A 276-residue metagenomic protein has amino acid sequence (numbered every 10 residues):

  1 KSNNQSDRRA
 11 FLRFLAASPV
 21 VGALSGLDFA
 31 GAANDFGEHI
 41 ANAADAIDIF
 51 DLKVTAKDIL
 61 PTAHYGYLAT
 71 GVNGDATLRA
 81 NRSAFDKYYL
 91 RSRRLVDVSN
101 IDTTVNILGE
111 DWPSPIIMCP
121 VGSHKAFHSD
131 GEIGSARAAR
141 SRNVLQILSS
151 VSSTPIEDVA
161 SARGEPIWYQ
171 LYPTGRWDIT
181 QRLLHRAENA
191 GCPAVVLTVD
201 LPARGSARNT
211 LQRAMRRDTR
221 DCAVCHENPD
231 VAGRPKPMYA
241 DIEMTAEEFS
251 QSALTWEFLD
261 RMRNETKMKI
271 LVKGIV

Functional and structural regions predicted by a protein language model:
K1-P19: N-terminal secretory signal peptides and thylakoid transit peptides that target proteins across membranes
F36-W112, A207, A214-L254: An N-cap/entry alpha-helix motif that binds or orients negatively charged groups
P61, M118, A139, L197 (+1 more regions): Conserved, mostly hydrophobic/aromatic
P113-S149: Glycine-rich active-site/cofactor-binding loop and its immediate structural neighborhood
I116-C119, Q146-L148, I167-Y169, V195 (+1 more regions): Hydrophobic faces of well-ordered beta-strands that scaffold small-molecule active sites in alpha/beta enzyme cores
L148-R163, R176-R182, R204-Q212, A253-L259: Active-site-adjacent beta->alpha loops and helix N-cap segments on the catalytic face of soluble alpha/beta enzymes
F258-V276: Glycine-rich phosphate/ribose-binding loops and adjacent secondary-structure elements that form binding surfaces
